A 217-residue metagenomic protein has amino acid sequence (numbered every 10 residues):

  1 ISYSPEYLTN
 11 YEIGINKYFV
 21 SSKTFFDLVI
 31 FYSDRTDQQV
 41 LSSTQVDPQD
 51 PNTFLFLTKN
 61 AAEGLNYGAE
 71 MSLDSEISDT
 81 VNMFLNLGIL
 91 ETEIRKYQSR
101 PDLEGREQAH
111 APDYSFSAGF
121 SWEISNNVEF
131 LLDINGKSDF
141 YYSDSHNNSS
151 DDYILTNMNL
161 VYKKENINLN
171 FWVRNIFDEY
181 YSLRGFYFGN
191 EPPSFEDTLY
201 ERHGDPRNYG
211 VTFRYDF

Functional and structural regions predicted by a protein language model:
S2-Y67, E93: Membrane-embedded beta-barrel scaffold of Gram-negative outer-membrane proteins
S4-Y7, T36, A61-L65, Q108-S115 (+2 more regions): Short sequence motifs at beta-strands and strand-loop junctions characteristic of Gram-negative outer-membrane
E6, N16-V20, D74-E76, T80 (+4 more regions): Structural signature of outer-membrane beta-barrel channels/translocons
T9-I13, Y67-M71, Y114-A118, I154-M158 (+1 more regions): Hydrophobic, lipid-facing positions within transmembrane beta-strands of outer-membrane proteins
S21-F26, T80-M83, N126-F130, N166-F171: Repeated loop/turn-to-beta-strand initiation elements of outer-membrane beta-barrel proteins
I30-D34, T53-D144, T212-D216: Gram-negative outer-membrane beta-barrel transporters
D34-T36, L41, G136-Y141, V161-F217: C-terminal beta-signal and adjacent terminal beta-strands/loops of Gram-negative outer-membrane beta-barrel proteins
Q38-V46, L90, I94-D102, Y141-N148 (+1 more regions): Outer-membrane beta-barrel translocator domains and adjoining extracellular loop/strand segments of Gram-negative
